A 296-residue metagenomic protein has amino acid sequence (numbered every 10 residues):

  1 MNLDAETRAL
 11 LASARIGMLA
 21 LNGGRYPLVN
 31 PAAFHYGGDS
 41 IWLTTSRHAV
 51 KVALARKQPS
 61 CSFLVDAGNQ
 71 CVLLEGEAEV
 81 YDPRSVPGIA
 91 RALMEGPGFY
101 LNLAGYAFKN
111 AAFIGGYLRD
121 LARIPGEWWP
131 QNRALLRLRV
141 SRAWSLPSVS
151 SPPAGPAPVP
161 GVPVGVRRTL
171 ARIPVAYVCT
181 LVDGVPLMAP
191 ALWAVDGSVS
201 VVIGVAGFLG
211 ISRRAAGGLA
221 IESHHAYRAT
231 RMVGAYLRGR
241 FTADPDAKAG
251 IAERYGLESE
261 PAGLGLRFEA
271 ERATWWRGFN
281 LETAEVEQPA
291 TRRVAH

Functional and structural regions predicted by a protein language model:
M1, Q70-G165, G218, S223-H296: Charged, gly/pro-rich active-site loop segments
M1-G38, W42, A53, V166-V195: An N-terminal domain-cap segment
A12, Y26-P27, R56-Q58, C71 (+5 more regions): Short solvent-exposed loop/turn micro-motifs enriched in small/polar/acidic residues
A14-I16, P31, Q58-C61, N132-R133 (+5 more regions): Short, surface-exposed beta-edge/turn micro-motifs
A20, T44, L64, E75 (+4 more regions): Beta-strand residues in well-ordered beta-sheet regions across diverse protein folds
G24-Y26, N69-Q70, D183-P186, I211 (+1 more regions): Short glycine/serine/proline-enriched coil/turn segments at secondary-structure junctions
H35-N69, L192-Y227: A short mixed-secondary-structure module that forms the rim of ligand-binding clefts
G161-L170, Y177-V185, A191-L192, G197 (+3 more regions): C-terminal or late-domain output modules
